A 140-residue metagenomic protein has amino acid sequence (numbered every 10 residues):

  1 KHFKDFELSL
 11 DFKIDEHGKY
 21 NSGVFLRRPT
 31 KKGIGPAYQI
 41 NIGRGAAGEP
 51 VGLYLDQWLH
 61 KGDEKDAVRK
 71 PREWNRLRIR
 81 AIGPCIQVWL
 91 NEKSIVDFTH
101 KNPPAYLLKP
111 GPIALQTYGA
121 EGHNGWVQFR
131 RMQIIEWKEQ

Functional and structural regions predicted by a protein language model:
K1-Q140: Carbohydrate-interacting regions of secretory-pathway proteins
